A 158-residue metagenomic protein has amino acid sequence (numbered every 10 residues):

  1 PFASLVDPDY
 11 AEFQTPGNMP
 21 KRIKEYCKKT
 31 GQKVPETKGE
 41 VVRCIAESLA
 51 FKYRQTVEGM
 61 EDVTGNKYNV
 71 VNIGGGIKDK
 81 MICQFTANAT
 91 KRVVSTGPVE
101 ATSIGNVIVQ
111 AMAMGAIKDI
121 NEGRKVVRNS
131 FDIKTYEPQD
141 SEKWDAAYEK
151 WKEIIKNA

Functional and structural regions predicted by a protein language model:
P1-V70, K78-T102, I108-A158: Active-site core segments that coordinate phosphate-bearing ligands/cofactors across diverse enzyme families
